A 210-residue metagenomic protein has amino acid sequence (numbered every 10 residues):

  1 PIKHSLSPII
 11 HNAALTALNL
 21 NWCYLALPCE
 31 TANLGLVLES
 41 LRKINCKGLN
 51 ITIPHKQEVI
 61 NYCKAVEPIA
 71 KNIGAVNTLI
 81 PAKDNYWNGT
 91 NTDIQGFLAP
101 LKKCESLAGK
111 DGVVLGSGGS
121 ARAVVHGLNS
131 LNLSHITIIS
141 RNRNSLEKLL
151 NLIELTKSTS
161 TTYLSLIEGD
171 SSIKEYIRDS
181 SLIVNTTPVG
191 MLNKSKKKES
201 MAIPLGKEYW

Functional and structural regions predicted by a protein language model:
P1-C104: Phosphate/diphosphate ligand-binding glycine-rich loop within oxidoreductases
P28-E30, N142, L166-D170: Conserved acidic residues
K47, K110, S134, T159: Short acidic/polar active-site loop segments enriched in Thr and Asp
L49, G112, I183-V184: Receiver (REC) domain switch-region micro-motif
I51-E58, G119, P188-M191: Short glycine-rich anion-binding loops that position phosphate/pyrophosphate groups of nucleotides and phosphorylated
N91, L101, E105-L133, S140-R143: Glycine-rich adenosine-cofactor-binding loop
L133-T156: NAD(P)-binding Rossmann-fold cofactor-contacting core
T161-W210: Rossmann-like adenosine-cofactor binding region
